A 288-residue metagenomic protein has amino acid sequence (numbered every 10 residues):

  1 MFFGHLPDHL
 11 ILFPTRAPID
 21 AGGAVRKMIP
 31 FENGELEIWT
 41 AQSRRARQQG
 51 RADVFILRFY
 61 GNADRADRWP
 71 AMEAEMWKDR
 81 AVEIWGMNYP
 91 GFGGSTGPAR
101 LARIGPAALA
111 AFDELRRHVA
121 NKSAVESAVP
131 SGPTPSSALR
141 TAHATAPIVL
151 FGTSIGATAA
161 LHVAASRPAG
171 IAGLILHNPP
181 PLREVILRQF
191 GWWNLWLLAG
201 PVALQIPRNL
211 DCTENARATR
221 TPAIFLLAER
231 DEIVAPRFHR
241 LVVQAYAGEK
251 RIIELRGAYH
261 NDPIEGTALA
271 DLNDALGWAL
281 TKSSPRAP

Functional and structural regions predicted by a protein language model:
M1-P30, L36-R44: An N-terminal hydrophobic leader/cap segment in hydrolases
L36-E114, T158: Membrane-embedded segments
M72, C212, T221, A235-Q244: Short alpha-helix in the alpha/beta-hydrolase fold that links the catalytic acid
F151-G156, A160: Gly/Ala-rich beta-loop-alpha elbow adjacent to hydrolase catalytic centers
A159-N215, T221, I264: Hydrolase active-site cap/lid region
A218-R220, I224-L227, D231: Short beta-strand/loop motif that positions the catalytic acidic residue of the alpha/beta-hydrolase fold
E229-V234, H260-D262: Acidic catalytic loop of the alpha/beta-hydrolase fold
A258-L269: Catalytic histidine-centered segment of alpha/beta-hydrolase-like enzymes
